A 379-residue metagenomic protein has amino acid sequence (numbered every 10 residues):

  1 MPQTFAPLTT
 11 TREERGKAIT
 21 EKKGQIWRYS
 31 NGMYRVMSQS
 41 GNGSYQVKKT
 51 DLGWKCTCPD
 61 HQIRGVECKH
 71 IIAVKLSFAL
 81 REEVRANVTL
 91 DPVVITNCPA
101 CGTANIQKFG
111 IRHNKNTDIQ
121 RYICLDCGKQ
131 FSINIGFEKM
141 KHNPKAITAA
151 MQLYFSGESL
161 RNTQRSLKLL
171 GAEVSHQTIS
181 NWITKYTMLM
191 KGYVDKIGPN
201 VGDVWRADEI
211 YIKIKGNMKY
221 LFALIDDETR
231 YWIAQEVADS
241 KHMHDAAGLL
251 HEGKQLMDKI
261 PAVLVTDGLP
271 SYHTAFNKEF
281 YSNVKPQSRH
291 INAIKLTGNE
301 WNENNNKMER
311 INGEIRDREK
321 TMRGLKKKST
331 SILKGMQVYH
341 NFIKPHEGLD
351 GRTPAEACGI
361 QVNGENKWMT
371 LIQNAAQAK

Functional and structural regions predicted by a protein language model:
M1-I123, L169: Long, low-complexity, compositionally biased intrinsically disordered regions
S44, N217-A223: Short glycine-rich loop/turn motifs
N116, Q120-V204, E209-G216, T229: Short, positively charged, Gly/Tyr-enriched micro-motifs that form contact patches at catalytic or ligand/partner
T117, N292-R316: RNase H-like two-metal-ion nuclease catalytic core shared by retroviral integrases and related mobile-element nucleases
M140-H142, Q235-M257: Active-site beta-loop-alpha junctions of metal-dependent nucleic acid enzymes, especially the RNase H-like/DDE
I260-Y272: Acidic/histidine-rich, metal-coordinating catalytic segments
D317-K379: C-terminal domain-tail junction helix/linker
